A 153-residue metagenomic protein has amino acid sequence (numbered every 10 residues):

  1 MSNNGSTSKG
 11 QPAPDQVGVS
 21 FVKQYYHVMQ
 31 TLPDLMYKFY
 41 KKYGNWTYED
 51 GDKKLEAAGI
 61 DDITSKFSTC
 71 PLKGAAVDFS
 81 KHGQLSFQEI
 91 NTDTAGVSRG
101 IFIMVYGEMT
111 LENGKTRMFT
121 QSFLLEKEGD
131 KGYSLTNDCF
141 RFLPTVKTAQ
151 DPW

Functional and structural regions predicted by a protein language model:
M1-A13: PEST-like, low-complexity acidic/proline-rich intrinsically disordered segments, predominantly at protein N-termini
P14-L32: Short, aromatic-enriched amphipathic alpha-helices that serve as compact interaction elements
Y25, M36, I103-G107, F123-L125 (+1 more regions): Structural signal for hydrophobic/aromatic residues that build the beta-strand cores of folded beta-sheet domains
Q30-D34, K41-N45, S68, L72-A75 (+3 more regions): Short amphipathic alpha-helices and their capping/turn residues within compact interaction modules
P33, Q88-T92, Y106-E112, T120-S122: Eukaryotic intrinsically disordered and solvent-exposed regulatory patches
K42-R99: A solvent-exposed, acidic/Ser-Thr-rich amphipathic alpha-helical stretch
S80, E112-W153: Short beta-strand edge/turn micro-motifs at domain boundaries
G96-E108, R117: A short hydrophobic beta-strand element
